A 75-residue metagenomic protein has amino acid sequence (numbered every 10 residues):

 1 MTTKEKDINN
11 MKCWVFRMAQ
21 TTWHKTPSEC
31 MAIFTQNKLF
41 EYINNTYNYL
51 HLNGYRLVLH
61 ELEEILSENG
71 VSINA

Functional and structural regions predicted by a protein language model:
M1-A75: C-terminal alpha-helical interaction appendages
